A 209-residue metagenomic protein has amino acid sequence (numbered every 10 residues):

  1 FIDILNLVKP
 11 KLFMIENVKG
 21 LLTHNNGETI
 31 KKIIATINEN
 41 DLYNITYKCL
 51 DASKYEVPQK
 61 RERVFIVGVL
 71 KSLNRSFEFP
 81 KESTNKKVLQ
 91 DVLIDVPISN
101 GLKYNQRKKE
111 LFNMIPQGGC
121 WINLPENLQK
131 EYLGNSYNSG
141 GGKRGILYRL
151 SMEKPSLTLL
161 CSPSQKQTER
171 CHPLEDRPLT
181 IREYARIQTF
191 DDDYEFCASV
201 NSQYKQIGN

Functional and structural regions predicted by a protein language model:
I2-I146: Class I S-adenosyl-L-methionine
R107-N209: C-terminal target-recognition/interaction regions appended to catalytic cores
